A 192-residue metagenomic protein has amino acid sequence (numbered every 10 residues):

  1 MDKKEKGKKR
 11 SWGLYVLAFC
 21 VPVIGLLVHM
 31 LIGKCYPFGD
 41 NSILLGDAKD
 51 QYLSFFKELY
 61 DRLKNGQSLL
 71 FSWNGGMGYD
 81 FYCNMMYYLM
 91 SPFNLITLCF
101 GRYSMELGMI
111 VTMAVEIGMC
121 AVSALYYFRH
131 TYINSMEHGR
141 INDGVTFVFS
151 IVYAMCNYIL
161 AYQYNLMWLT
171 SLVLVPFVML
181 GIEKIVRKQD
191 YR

Functional and structural regions predicted by a protein language model:
M1-C35: Start-transfer (signal-anchor) and selected internal transmembrane alpha helices of multi-pass inner/ER membrane
G7, G75, V186-K188: Membrane-interface extramembranous regions at the lipid-water interface
Y15-C20, V111, F147-I151: Hydrophobic alpha-helical transmembrane segments
G25-A124, I151-V173: Membrane-interface coil-to-helix junctions
G33, T97, L125-I133, E183 (+1 more regions): Membrane-water interface at transmembrane helix exits
L125-A154: Transmembrane-helix signature of polytopic, membrane-embedded enzymes that assemble or transfer cell-envelope glycans
E137-N142, N165-L166, R187-Q189: Short, amphipathic, aromatic/basic-enriched membrane-interface segments that mark the entry/exit of transmembrane
V178-R192: Membrane-interface transmembrane helices that cradle and orient dolichyl/undecaprenyl
